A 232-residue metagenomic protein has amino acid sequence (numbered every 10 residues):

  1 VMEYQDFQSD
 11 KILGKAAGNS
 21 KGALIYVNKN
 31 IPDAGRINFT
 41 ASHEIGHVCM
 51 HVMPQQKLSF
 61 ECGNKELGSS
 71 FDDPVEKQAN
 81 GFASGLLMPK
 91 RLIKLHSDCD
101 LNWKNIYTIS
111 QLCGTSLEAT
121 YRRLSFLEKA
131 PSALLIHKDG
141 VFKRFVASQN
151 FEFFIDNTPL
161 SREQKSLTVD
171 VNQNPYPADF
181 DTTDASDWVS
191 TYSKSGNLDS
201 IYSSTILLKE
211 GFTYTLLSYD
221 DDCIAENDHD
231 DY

Functional and structural regions predicted by a protein language model:
V1-Y232: Active-site hotspot residues in diverse enzymes, especially metal/ion-binding acidic/histidine motifs
